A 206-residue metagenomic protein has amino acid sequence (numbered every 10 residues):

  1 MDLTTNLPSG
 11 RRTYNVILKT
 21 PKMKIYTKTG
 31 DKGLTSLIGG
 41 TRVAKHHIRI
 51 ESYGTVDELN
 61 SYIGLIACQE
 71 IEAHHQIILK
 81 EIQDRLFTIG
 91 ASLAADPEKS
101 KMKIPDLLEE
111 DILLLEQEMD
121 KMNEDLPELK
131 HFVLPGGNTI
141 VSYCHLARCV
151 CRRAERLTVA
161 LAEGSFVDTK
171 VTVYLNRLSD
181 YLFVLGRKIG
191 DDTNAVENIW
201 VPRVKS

Functional and structural regions predicted by a protein language model:
T4-Y14: Short Gly/Ser/Thr- and charged-rich N-terminal loops/segments that act as flexible capping/hinge elements
L18-S206: Phosphate/pyrophosphate-binding loop motifs in nucleotide- or prenyl diphosphate-using proteins
